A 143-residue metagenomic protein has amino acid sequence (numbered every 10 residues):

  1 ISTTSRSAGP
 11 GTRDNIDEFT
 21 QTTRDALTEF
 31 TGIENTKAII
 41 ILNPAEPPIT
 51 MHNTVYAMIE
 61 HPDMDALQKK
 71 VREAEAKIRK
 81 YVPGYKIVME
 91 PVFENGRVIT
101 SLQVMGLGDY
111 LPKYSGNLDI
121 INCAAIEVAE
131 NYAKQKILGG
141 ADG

Functional and structural regions predicted by a protein language model:
I1-E94, G108, S115: Active-site-lining helix/loop region of Rossmann-like oxidoreductase modules
V92-G143: NAD(P)-dependent Rossmann-like dehydrogenase/reductase catalytic/cofactor-binding core
